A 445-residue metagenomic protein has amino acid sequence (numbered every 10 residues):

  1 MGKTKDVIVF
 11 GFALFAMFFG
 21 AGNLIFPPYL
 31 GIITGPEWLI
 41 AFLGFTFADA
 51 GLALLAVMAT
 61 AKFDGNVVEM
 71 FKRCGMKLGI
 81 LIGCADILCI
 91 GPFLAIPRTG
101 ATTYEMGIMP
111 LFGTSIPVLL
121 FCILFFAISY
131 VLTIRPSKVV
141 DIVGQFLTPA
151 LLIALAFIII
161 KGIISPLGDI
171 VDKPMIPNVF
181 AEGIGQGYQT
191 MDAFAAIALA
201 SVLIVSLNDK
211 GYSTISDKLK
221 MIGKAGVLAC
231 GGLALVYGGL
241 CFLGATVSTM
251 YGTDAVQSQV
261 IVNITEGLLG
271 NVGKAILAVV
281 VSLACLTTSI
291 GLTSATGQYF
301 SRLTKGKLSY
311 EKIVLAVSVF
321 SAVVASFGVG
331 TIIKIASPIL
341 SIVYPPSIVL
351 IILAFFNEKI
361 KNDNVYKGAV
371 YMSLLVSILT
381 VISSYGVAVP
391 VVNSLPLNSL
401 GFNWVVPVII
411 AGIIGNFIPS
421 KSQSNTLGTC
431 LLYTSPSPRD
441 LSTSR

Functional and structural regions predicted by a protein language model:
V9-F19, L88, I159-L167, I176-L243 (+3 more regions): Hydrophobic, membrane-embedded alpha-helices of multi-pass small-molecule transporters
L30, T99-P117, N208-D209, S289-A316: Helix-loop-helix connectors at the membrane interface of multi-pass transporters/channels
K62-V68, F126-L147, D209-Y212, A322-K334 (+1 more regions): Membrane-water interface regions at transmembrane-helix termini and the short interhelical loops of multi-pass membrane
V67-K72, V236-L286, P338-L340: TM-loop-TM module centered on a large, flexible mid-protein loop between adjacent transmembrane helices in multi-pass
L132-G162, A336-I348, G368-L374: Membrane-interface loop-to-helix entry segments
R135-F146, F180-G183, L203-G232, M250-V262 (+1 more regions): Hydrophobic, small-residue-rich membrane helices and short re-entrant helix-turn-helix hairpins that build
S165, D363-L432: A generic transmembrane alpha-helix motif of multi-pass inner-membrane proteins
Y433-P438: Conserved small/polar residues in nucleotide/adenosyl-binding loops
